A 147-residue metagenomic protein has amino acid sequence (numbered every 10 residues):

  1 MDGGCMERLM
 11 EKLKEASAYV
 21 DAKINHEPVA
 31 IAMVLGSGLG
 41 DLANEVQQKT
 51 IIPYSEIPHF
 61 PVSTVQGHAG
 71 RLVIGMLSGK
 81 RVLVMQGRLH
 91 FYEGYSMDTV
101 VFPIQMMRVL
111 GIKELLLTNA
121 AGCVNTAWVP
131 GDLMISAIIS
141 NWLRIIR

Functional and structural regions predicted by a protein language model:
D2-R147: Metabolite-binding pocket within alpha/beta catalytic cores that recognizes anionic/polar moieties
